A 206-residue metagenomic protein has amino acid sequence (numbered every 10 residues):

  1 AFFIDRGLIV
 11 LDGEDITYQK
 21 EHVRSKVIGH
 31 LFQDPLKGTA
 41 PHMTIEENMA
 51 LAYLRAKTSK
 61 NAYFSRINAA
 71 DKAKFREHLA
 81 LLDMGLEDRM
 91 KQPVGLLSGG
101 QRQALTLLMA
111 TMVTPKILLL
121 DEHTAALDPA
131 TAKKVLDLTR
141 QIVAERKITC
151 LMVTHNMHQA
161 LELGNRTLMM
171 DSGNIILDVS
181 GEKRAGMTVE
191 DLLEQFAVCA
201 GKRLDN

Functional and structural regions predicted by a protein language model:
L8-R24, S65-R66, G181-R184: ABC ATPase NBD Q-loop/coupling interface
M43-T58: Q-loop/switch helix immediately C-terminal to the Walker
A110-T111: ABC ATPase C-loop
L118-D121: Catalytic Walker B motif of ABC-type/P-loop ATPase nucleotide-binding domains
P129-T131: Helix N-cap at the start of a conserved alpha-helix in ABC-type nucleotide-binding domains
K133-E145: Helical segment within the ABC ATPase nucleotide-binding domain
T154-H155: H-loop/switch region of ABC-family ATPase nucleotide-binding domains
N174-V198: Conserved beta-strand-loop-alpha-helix hinge in the C-terminal portion of ABC ATPase nucleotide-binding domains
